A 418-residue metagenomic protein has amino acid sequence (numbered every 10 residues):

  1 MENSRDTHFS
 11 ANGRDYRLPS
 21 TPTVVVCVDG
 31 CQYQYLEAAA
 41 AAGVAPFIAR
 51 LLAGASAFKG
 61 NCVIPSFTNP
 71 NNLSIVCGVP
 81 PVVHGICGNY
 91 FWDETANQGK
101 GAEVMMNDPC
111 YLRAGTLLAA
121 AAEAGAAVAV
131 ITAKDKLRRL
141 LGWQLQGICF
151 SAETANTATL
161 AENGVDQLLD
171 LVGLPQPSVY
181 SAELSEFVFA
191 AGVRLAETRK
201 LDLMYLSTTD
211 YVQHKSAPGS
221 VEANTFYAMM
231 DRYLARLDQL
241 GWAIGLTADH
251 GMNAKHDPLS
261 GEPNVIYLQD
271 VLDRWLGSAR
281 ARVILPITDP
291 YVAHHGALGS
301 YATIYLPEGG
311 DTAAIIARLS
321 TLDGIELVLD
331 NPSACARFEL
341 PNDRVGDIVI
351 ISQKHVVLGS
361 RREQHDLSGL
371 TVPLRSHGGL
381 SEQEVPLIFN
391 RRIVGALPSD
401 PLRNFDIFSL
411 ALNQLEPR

Functional and structural regions predicted by a protein language model:
M1-S56: Active-site-proximal N-terminal segment of extracellular/periplasmic enzymes that hydrolyze or transfer
N3-S4, V76-A217, A223, H294 (+5 more regions): His/Asp/Glu-rich, glycine-adjacent segments that coordinate divalent cations and/or stabilize oxyanion chemistry on
S20-L36, R50-L51, I75, A121 (+10 more regions): Beta-strand elements within well-structured catalytic alpha/beta cores of enzymes that handle phosphate/sulfate esters
V28, S66-F67, F91, T95-D108 (+6 more regions): Secreted, luminal/periplasmic, and some membrane-associated catalytic domains that remodel anionic oxygen-ester
G30-Y33, P65-S66, P81, D135-R138 (+4 more regions): Short, solvent-exposed loop/turn segments at secondary-structure junctions
L36-V83: Short, structured active-site-proximal loop/turn typified by the sulfatase FGly-forming signature C/S-X-P-X-R
A57, A127, A243: Residue-level detector of anion-binding/catalytic polar loops
I351-N413: Low-complexity, glycine/alanine/valine/leucine- and proline-rich hydrophobic stretches
